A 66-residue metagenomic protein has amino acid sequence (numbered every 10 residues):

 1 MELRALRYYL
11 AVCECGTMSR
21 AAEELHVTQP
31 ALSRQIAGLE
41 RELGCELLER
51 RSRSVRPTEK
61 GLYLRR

Functional and structural regions predicted by a protein language model:
E2-A5, Q29, S54, G61: The N-cap/first-turn positions of alpha helices within or immediately adjacent to helix-turn-helix DNA-binding domains
Y8-V12, L64: Short alpha-helical "packing" element that flanks the helix-turn-helix/winged-helix DNA-binding module
V12-H26: Short helix-boundary/capping micro-motifs
T17-M18, I36, R50: Helix-turn-helix DNA-binding elements, focusing on the entry/boundary residues of the two helices that contact DNA
E23-E24, R41, L62: Alpha-helical residues within the helix-turn-helix
E40-P57: A short LG(V/I)-centered, amphipathic sequence patch enriched for acidic residue(s) preceding the LG motif
K60-R66: Short, solvent-exposed amphipathic helices
